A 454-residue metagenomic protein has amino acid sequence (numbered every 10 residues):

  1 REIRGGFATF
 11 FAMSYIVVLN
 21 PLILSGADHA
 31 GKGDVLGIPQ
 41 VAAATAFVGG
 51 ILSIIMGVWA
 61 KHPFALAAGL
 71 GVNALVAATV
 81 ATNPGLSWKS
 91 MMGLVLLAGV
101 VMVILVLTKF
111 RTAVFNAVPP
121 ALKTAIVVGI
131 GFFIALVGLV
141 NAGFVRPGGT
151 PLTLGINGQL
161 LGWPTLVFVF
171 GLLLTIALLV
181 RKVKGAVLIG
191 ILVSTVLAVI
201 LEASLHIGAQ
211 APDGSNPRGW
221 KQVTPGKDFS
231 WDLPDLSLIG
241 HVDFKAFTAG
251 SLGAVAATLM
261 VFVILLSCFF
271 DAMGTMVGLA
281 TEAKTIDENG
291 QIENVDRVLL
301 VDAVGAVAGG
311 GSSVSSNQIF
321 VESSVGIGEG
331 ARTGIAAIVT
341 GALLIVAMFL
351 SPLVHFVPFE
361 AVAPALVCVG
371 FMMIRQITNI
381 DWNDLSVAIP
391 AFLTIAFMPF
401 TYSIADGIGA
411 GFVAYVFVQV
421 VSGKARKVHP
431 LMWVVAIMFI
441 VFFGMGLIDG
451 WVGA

Functional and structural regions predicted by a protein language model:
R1-N20, G49, G69-A78, T82-V127 (+1 more regions): Helix-loop-helix junctions within the multi-pass membrane cores of secondary transporters/permeases
R1-Q40, L154-N157, I191, T195-D296 (+2 more regions): Helix-loop-helix hairpins and the membrane-proximal interhelical loops of multi-pass alpha-helical transport proteins
I3, I23, V114, G185 (+3 more regions): Residue-level signature of catalytic and energy-coupling elements of molecular machines, predominantly ATP/GTP-dependent
F7-S14, I51, A135, L139 (+3 more regions): Hydrophobic/aromatic residues within the transmembrane alpha-helices of Major Facilitator Superfamily
K32-M56: Active-site-flanking structural segment that lines cofactor/substrate pockets
V48-L70: Juxtamembrane transmembrane-helix boundary signature
P84-I200, S204, I338-A454: Membrane-embedded alpha-helical modules
F170, T258-F262, R297-V304, I389 (+1 more regions): Alpha-helical membrane-protein architecture signal
